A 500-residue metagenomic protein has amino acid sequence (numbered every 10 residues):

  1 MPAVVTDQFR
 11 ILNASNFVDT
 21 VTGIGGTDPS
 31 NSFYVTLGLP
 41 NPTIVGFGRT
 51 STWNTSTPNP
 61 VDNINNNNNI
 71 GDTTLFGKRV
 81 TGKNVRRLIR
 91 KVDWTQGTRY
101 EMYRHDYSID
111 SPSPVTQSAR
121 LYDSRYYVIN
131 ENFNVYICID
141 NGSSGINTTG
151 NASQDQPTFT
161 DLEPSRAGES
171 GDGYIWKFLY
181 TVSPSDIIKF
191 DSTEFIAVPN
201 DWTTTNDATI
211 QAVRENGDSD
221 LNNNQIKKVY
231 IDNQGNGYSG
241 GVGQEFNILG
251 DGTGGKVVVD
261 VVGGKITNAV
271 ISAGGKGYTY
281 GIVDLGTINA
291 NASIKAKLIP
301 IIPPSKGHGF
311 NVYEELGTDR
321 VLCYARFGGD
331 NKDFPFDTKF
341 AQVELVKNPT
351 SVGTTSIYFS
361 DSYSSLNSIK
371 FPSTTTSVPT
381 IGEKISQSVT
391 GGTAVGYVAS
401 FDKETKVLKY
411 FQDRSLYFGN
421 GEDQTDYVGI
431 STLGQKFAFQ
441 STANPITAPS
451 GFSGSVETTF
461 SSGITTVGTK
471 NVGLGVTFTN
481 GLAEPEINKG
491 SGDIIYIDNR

Functional and structural regions predicted by a protein language model:
M1-L221, S293-K297, Q387, G392-G396 (+4 more regions): Tryptophan-rich substrate-binding surfaces of secreted polymer-degrading and adhesive proteins
E169-R500: Conserved, function-critical positions that sit in or immediately flank catalytic and ligand-binding motifs
